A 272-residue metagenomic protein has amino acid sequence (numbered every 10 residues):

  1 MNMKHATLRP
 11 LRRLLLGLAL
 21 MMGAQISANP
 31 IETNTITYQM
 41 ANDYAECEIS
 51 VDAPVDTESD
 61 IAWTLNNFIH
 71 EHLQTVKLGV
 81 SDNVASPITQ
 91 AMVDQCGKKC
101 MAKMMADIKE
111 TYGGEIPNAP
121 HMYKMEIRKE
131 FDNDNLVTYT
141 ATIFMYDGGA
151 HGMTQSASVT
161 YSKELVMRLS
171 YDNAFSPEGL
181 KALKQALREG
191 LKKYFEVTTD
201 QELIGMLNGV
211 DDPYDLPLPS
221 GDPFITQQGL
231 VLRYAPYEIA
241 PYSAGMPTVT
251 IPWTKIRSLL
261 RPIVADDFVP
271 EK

Functional and structural regions predicted by a protein language model:
N2-L15: Bacterial N-terminal signal peptides that target proteins for export
R13-G23: Bacterial N-terminal signal peptides
I26-K272: Compositionally biased intrinsically disordered regions enriched in Thr/Gly
